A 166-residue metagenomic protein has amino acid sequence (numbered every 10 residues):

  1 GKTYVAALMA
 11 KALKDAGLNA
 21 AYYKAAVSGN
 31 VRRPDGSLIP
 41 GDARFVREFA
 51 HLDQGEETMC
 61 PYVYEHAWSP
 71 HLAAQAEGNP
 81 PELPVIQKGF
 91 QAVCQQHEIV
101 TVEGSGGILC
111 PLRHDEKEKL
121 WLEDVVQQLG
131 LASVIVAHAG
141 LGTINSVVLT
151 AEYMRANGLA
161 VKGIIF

Functional and structural regions predicted by a protein language model:
G1: Conserved glycine(s) of the Walker
Y4-P80, P84, G89-A92: N-terminal phosphate/diphosphate-binding loop that engages ATP/GTP or pyrophosphate donors across diverse enzyme folds
M9, I99, G104-F166: Conserved catalytic-core segment of NTP-binding enzymes
V93-E98: Glycine-rich phosphate-binding loop signature in dinucleotide/nucleotide-binding domains
